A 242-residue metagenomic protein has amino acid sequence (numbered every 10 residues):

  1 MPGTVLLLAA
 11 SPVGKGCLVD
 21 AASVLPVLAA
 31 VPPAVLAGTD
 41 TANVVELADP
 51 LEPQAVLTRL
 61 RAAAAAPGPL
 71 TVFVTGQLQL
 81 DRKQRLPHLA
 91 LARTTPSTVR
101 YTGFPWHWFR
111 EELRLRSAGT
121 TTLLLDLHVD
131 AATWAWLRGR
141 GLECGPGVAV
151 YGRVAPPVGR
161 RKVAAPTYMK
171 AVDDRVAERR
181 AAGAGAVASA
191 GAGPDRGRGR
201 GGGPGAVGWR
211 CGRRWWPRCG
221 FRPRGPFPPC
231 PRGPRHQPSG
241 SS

Functional and structural regions predicted by a protein language model:
M1-P69, P228-P231, S242: Boundary/activation segment at the start of structured domains
L8-A9, V72-Q77, L124-D126: Short beta-strand segments
C17, D81-K83, A132-W136: Extracytoplasmic/secreted cell-surface and envelope-processing proteins
Q77-R110: A short, glycine/acidic-enriched catalytic loop
E112-A135: Proline/glycine-rich low-complexity loops and linkers
H128-W215: Active-site-proximal C-terminal subdomain of hydrolase catalytic domains
G205-S242: Extended non-globular C-terminal regions
